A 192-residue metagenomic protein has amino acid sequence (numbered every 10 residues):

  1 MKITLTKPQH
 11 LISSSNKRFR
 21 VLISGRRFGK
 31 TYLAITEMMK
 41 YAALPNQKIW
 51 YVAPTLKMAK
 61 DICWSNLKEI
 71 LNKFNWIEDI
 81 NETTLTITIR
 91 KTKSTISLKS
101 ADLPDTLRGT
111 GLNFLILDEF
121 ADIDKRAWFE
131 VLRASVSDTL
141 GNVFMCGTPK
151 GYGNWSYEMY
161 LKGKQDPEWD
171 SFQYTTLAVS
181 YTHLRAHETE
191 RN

Functional and structural regions predicted by a protein language model:
M1-R185, R191: Phosphate/NTP-binding elements of NTP-utilizing enzymes
